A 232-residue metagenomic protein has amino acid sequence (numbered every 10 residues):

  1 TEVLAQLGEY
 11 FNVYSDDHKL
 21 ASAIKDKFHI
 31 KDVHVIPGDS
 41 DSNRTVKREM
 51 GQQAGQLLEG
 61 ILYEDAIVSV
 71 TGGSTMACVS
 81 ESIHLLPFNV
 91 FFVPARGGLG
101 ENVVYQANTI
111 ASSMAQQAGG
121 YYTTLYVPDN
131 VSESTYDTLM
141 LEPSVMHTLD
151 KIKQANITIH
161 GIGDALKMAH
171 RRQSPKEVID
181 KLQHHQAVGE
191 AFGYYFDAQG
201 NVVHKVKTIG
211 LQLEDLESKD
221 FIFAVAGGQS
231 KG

Functional and structural regions predicted by a protein language model:
E2-E9, D16-H18, L99-G232: Conserved phosphate- and dinucleotide-binding cores of soluble alpha/beta proteins, encompassing both enzyme active
L7-S132: N-terminal active-site beta-alpha-beta segment that forms phosphate/nucleotide-binding and substrate-recognition loops
